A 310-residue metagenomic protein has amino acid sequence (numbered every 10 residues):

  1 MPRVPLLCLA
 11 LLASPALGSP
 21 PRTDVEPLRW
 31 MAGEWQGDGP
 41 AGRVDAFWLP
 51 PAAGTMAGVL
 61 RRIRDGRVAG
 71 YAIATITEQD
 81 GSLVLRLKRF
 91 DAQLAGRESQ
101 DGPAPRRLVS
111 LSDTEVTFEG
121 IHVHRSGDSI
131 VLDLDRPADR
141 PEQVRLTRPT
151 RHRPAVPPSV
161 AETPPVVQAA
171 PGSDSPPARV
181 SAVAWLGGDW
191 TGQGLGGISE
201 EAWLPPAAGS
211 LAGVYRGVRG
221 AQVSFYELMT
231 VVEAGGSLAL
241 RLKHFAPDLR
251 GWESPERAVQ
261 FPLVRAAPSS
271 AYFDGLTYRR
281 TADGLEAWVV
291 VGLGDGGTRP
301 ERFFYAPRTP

Functional and structural regions predicted by a protein language model:
P5-S14: Bacterial N-terminal signal peptides
A16-G18: Boundary at the C-terminal end of the N-terminal hydrophobic targeting segment
P20-E34, D174-D189: N-terminal helix-cap/turn-to-beta initiation motif at the start of protein domains
G37-E119, P177, Q193-Y272: Central antiparallel beta-sheet cores of small beta-barrel/beta-sandwich binding domains
Q93, E98, P103, G127-G172 (+3 more regions): Edge beta-strand at a domain terminus
